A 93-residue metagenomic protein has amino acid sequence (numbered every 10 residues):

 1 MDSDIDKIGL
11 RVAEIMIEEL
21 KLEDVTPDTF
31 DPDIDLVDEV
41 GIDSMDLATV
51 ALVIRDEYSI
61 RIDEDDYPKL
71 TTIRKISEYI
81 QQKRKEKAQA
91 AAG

Functional and structural regions predicted by a protein language model:
D2-I42, D46, V50, D56-G93: Phosphopantetheine-dependent thiolation modules in NRPS/PKS and related acyl-activating systems
